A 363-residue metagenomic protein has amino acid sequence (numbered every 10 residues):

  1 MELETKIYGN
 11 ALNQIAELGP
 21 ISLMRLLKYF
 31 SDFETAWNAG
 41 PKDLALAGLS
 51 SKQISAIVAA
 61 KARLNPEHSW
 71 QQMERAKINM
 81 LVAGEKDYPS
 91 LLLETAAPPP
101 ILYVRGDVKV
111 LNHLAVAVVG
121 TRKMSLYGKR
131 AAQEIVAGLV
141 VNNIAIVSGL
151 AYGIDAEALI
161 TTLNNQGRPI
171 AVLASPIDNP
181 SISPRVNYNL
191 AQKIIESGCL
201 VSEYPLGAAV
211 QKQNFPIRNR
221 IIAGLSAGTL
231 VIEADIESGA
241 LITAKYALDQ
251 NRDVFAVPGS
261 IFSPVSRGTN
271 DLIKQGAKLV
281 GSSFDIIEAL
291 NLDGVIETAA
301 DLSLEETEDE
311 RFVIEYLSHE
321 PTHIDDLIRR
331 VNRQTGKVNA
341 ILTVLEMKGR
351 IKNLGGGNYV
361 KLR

Functional and structural regions predicted by a protein language model:
M1-K86, A256, R350, G355-N358 (+1 more regions): Short, small/acidic-rich helices and loops at N termini and domain boundaries of DNA replication/processing enzymes
E2-T5, V82-R363: Glycine-biased, small-residue-rich flexible motifs in mid-sequence functional cores and linkers
